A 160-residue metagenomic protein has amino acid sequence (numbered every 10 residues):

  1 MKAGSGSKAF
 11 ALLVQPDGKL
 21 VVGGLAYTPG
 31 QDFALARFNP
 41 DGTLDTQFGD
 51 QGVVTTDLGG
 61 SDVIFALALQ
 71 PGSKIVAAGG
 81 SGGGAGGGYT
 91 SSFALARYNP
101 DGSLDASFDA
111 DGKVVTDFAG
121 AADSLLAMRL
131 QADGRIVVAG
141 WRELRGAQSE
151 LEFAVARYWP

Functional and structural regions predicted by a protein language model:
M1-P160: A sequence-level/structural motif corresponding to short, flexible coil/turn segments enriched in small polar residues
